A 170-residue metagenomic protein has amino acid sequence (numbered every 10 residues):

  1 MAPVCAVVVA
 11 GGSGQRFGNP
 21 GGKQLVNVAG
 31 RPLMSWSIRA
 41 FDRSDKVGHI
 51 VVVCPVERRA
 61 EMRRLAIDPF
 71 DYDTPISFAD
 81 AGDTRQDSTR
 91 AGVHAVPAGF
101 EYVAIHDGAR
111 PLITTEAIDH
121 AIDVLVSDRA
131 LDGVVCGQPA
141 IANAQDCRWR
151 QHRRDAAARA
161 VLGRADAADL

Functional and structural regions predicted by a protein language model:
M1-A2, V96-E101, V126-R129: Glycine-rich phosphate-binding loop signature in dinucleotide/nucleotide-binding domains
M1-R59: N-terminal glycine-rich phosphate-binding loop and ensuing alpha1 helix
A2, D83, A98, V161-L170: Conserved alpha/beta core of the MobA/IspD/sugar-nucleotide pyrophosphorylase nucleotidyltransferase superfamily
A6-V8, V52, I105, G133-C136: Structural beta-sheet core signal
V8, M34, G92, H106-D107 (+1 more regions): Residue-level signal for inorganic ion chemistry
S35-E101: Conserved N-terminal catalytic core of the sugar/cofactor nucleotidyltransferase
G99-A109: Short beta-strand-to-loop acidic/aromatic patch adjacent to the donor-nucleotide binding site
I113-L170: Conserved core of the sugar-phosphate nucleotidyltransferase
